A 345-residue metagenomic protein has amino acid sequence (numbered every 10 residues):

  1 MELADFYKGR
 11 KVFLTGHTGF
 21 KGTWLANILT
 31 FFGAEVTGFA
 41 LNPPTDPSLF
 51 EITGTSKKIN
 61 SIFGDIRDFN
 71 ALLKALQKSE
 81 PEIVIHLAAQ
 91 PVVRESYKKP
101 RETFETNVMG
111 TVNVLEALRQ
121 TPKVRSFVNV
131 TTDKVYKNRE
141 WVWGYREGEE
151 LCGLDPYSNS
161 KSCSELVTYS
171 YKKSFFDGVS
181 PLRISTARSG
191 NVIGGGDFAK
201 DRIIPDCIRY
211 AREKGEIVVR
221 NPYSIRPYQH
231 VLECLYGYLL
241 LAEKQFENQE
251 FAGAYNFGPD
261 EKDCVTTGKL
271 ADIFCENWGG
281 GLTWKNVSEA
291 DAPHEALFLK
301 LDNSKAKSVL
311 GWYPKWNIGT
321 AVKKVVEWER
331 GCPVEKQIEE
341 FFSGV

Functional and structural regions predicted by a protein language model:
M1-F6, K11, A34, I318-V345: Amphipathic terminal alpha-helices
M1-S189: N-terminal Rossmann-like NAD(P)+-binding domain of SDR-like oxidoreductases, especially those catalyzing
F69-N70, E82, R94, R101 (+7 more regions): Residues in well-ordered alpha-helical elements
K98, S189-G196, V218-Q229, A252-V265 (+2 more regions): Glycine-rich Rossmann NAD(P)(H)-binding loop
K99, A117, T121, S174 (+4 more regions): Generic structural signal for alpha-helix termini and adjacent loop/cap motifs
R139-G144, G148, Y157, E165-F246 (+1 more regions): NAD(P)-dependent short-chain dehydrogenase/reductase
C234, Y238, F257, L270 (+2 more regions): Non-catalytic, hydrophobic alpha-helical segments
L240, K244-P293, F298, D302-N303: Mid/C-terminal beta-alpha module of Rossmann-like enzyme folds, strongest in SDR-family dehydrogenases/epimerases
